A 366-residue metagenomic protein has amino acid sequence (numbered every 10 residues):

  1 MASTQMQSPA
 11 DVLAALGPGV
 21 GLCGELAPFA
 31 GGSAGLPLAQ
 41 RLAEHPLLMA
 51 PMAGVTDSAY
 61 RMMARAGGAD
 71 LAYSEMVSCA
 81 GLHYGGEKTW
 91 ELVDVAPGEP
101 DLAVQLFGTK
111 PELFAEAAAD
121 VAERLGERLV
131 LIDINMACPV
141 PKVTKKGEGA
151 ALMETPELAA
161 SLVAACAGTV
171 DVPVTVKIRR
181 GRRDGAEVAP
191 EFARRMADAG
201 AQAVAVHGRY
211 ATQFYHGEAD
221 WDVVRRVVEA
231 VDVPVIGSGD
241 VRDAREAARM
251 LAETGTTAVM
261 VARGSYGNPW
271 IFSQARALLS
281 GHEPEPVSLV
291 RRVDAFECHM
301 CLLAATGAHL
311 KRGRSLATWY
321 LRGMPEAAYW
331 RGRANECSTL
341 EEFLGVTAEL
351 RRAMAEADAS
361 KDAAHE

Functional and structural regions predicted by a protein language model:
M1-A43, L47-L48, A53, A59 (+5 more regions): Alpha/beta catalytic cores of nucleotide-metabolism and tRNA/nucleoside-modifying enzymes
V20-R41, M52-E127: Glycine-rich, positively charged N-terminal anion/phosphate-binding segment
L36-L48, H83-D101, C138-E148, A167-T175 (+1 more regions): N-terminal small/glycine-rich loop or linker at the start of catalytic domains across soluble metabolic enzymes
H45-V55, L102-F114, L152, K177-A189: Active-site mouth loops of central-metabolism enzymes
L47-P51, A72-S74, L102-L106, I132-I134 (+4 more regions): Hydrophobic faces of well-ordered beta-strands that scaffold small-molecule active sites in alpha/beta enzyme cores
M52-G54, V77-C79, F107-T109, A137-P139 (+4 more regions): Active-site beta-loop-alpha junctions enriched in small/polar residues
A115-E148, T155-V233: Alpha/beta enzyme core
